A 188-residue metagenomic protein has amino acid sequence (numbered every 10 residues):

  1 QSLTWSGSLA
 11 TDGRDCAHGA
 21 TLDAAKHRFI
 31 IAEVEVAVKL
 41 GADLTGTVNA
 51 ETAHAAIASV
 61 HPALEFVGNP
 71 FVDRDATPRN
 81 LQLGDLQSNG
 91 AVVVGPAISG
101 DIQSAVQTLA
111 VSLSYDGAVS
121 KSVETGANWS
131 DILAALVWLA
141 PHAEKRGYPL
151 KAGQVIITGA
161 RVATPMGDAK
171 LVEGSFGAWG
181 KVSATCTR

Functional and structural regions predicted by a protein language model:
Q1-D131, A163-G167, L171, W179-R188: Catalytic-core "active-site belt" of small-molecule-metabolizing enzymes, emphasizing His/Asp/Glu-rich regions
I132-P165: A conserved acidic, glycine/proline-rich C-terminal tail/linker
H142, L171-V172: Juxtamembrane/interface motifs at transmembrane-helix termini
